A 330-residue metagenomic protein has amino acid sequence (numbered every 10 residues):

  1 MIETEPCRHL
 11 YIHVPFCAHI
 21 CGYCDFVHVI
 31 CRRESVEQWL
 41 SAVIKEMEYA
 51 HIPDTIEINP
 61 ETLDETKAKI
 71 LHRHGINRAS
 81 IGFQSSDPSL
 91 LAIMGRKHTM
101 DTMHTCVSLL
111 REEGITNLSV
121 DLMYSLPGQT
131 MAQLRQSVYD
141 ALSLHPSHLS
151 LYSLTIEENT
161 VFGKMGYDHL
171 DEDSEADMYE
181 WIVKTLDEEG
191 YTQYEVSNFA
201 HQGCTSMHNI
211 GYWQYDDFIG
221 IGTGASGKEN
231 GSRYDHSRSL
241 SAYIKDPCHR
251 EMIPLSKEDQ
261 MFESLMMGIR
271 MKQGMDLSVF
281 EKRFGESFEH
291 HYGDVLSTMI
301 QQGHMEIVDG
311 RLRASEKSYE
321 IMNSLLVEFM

Functional and structural regions predicted by a protein language model:
I2-Y11, V27-E286: C-terminal scaffold of the Radical SAM
H9, T155, G293-D294, E320: Auxiliary N-terminal substrate/complex-recognition segments of SAM-dependent methyltransferases
V14, T223, E316: Pocket-edge structural micro-motifs
P15-H28: Local cysteine-cluster metal-coordination motifs and their immediate loop/turn environment, predominantly Fe-S cluster
E286-T298: Short amphipathic alpha-helical interaction segments
I300-G310: A short, conserved structural fragment
R311-S315: Minor-groove-contacting beta-hairpin "wing" of winged helix-turn-helix DNA-binding domains
K317-M330: Short, amphipathic alpha-helical interaction segments positioned at domain boundaries
